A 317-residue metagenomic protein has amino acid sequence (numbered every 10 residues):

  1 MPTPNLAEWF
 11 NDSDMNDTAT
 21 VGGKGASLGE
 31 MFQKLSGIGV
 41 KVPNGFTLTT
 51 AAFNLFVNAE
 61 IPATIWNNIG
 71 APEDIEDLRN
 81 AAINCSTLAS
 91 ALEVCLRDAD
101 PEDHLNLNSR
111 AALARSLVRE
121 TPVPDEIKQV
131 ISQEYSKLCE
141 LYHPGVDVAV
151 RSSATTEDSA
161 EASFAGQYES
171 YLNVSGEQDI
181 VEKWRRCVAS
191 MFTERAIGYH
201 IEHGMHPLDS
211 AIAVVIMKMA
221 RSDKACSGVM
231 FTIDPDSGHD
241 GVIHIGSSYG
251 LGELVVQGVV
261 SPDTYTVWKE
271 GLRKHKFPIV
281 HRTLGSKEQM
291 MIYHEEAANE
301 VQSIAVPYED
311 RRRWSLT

Functional and structural regions predicted by a protein language model:
M1-V215, K224, A297, V301-T317: N-terminal beta-alpha lobe that positions the nucleotide/phosphoryl donor in ATP/NTP-coupled carboxylate activation
S170-L272, K276: NTP-handling and nucleic-acid-processing catalytic cores
V242-T317: Conserved catalytic alpha/beta cores of large enzymes that bind or transform nucleotide phosphates and polynucleotides
